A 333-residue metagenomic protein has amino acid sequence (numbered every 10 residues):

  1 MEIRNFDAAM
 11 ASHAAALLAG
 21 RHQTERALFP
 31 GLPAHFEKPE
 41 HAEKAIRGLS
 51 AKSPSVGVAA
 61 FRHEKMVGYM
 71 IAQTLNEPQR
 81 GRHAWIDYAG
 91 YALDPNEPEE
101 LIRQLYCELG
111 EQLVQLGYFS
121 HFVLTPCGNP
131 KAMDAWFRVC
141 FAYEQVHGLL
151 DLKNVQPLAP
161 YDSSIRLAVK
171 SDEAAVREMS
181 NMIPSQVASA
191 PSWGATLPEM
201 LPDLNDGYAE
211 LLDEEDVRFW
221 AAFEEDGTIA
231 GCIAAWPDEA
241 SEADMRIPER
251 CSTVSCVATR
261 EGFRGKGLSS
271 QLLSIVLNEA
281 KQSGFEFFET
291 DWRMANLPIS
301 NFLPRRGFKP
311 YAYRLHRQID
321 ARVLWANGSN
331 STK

Functional and structural regions predicted by a protein language model:
E2-L17, H22-A27, S164-A188: A short beta-loop-alpha structural element at the N-terminal edge of CoA-dependent acyl/N-acetyltransferase catalytic
R21-Y106, E225, A230-S255: Conserved donor-binding loop and adjoining core beta-sheet/short helix segment in diverse acyl/aminoacyl transferases
P54-S55, Y118, V217, F285: Short, high-confidence coil segments that cap the C-terminus of an alpha-helix and link into the following beta-strand
M70-I71, L124-G128, W292-R293: Structural motif
A89-D162, P304, F308-D320: Acyl-donor-binding surface of acyltransferase catalytic domains
E97-E111, C256-T259, G265-N278, Q282 (+1 more regions): Conserved acetyl-CoA-binding loop-helix of GNAT-fold acetyltransferases
H121-L124, V254, F288-W292: Conserved hydrophobic beta-strand within the GNAT/NAT acetyltransferase core sheet that lines the active-site cleft
S163-E249: Flexible, substrate/cofactor-facing loop regions flanked by secondary structure within enzyme catalytic domains
